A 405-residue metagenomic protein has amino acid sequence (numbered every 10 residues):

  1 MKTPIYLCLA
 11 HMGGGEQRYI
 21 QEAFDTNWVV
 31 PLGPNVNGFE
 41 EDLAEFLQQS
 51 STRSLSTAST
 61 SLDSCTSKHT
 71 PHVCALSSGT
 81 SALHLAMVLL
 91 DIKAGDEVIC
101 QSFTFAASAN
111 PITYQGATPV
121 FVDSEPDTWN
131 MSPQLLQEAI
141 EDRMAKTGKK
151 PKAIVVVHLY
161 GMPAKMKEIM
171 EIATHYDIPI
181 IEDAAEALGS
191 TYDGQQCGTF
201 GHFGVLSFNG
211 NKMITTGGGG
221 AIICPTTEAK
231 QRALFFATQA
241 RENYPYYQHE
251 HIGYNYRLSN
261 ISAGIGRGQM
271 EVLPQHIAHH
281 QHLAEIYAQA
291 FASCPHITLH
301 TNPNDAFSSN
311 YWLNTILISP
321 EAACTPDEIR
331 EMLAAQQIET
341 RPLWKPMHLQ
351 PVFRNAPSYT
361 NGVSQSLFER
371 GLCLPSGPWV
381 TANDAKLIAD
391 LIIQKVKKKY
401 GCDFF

Functional and structural regions predicted by a protein language model:
M1-V30, P34, P375: N-terminal "arm"/small-domain region of PLP-dependent enzymes with the aminotransferase-like
A10, P34-D42, F46-S50, K68-P71 (+8 more regions): PLP-dependent aminotransferase class I/II
L32-E97, P111-T113, F121-D123, K146 (+1 more regions): Phosphate-binding glycine-rich loop
T104-A109: Conserved coil-to-alpha-helix start sites within the AMP-binding
N110-I112, I172, I261: Hydrophobic/aromatic ligand-binding patch that stacks against planar heteroaromatic rings of cofactors or nucleotides
G116: Structured binding elements
D127-T216, A221-I223, E228: Active-site phosphate-binding strand-loop segment of PLP-dependent enzymes
